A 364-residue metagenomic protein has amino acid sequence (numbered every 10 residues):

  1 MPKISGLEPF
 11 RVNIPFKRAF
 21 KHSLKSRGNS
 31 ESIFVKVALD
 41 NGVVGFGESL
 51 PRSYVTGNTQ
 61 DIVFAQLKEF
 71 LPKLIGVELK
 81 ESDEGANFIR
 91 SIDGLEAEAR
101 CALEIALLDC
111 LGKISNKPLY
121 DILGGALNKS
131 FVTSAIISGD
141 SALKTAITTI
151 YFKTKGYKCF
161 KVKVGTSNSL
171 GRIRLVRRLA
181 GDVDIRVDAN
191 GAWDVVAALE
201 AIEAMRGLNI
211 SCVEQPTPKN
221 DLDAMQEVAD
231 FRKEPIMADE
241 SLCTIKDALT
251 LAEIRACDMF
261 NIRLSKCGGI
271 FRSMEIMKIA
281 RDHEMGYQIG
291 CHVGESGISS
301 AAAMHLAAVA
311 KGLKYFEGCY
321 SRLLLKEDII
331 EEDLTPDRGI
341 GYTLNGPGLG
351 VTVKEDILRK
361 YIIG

Functional and structural regions predicted by a protein language model:
M1-F10, H22, K113, K117-N128 (+3 more regions): N-terminal amphipathic alpha-helix/helix-capping segment at the start of soluble metabolic enzymes
M1-N41, L50-V55, R322-E327: Structured beta-strand/loop patches that form or line metal/cofactor-binding pockets in enzymes
I4, V35, G42, L103 (+9 more regions): Conserved, mostly hydrophobic/aromatic
G6, A38-I114: Metal- or metallocofactor-binding catalytic centers and their adjacent structured scaffolds across diverse enzyme
D121-R232: Metal-dependent enolase-superfamily TIM-barrel catalytic cores that perform enediolate-based chemistry
N220-P235, C243-I340: Shared catalytic-loop signature of beta/alpha-barrel
L323-G364: C-terminal extensions of enzymes
